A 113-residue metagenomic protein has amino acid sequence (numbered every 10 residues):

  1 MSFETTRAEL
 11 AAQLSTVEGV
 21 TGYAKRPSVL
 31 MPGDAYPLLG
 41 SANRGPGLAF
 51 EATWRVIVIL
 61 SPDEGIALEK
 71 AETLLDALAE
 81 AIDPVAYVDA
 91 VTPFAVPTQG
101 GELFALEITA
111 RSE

Functional and structural regions predicted by a protein language model:
M1-R26, P32, L38-E113: Charged, amphipathic alpha-helical segments and their flanking helix caps
